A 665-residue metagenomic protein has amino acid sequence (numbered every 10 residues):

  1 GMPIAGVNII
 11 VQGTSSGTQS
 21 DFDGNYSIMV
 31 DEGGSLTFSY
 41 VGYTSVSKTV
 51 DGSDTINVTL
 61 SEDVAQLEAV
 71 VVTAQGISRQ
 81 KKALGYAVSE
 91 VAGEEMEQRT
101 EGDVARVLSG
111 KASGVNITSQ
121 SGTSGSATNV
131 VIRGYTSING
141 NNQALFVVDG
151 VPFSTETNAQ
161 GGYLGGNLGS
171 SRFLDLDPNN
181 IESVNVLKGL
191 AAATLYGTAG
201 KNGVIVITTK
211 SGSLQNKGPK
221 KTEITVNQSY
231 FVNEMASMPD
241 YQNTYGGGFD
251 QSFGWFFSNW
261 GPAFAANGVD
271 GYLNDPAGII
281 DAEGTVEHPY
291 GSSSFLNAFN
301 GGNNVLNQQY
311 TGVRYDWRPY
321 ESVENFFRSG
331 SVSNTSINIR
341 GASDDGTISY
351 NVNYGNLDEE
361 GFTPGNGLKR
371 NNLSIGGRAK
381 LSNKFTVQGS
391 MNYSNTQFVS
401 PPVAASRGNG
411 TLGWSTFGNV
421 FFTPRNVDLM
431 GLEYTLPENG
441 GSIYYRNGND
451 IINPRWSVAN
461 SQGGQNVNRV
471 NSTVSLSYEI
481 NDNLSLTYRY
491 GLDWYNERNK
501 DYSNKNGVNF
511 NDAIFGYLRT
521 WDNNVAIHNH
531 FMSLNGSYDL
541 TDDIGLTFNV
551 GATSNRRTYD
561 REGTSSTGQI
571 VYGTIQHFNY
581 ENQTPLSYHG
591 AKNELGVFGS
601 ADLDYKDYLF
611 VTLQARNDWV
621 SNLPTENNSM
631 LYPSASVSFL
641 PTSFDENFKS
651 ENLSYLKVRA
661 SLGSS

Functional and structural regions predicted by a protein language model:
M2-G13, S35-T44, D51-E97, A105: Short, acidic, small-residue-rich periplasmic hinge/interaction motif at the N-terminus of Gram-negative outer-membrane
S15-N25: Short, acidic Ser/Thr/Gly-rich low-complexity loop/linker segments typical of extracellular and cell-surface proteins
Y26-M29, V151-G189: Short acidic/polar hinge/loop motifs at secondary-structure boundaries that mediate gating or recognition
S27-M29, A105-T155, S183, A193-S213: Extracytoplasmic beta-strand/coil segments of soluble accessory domains associated with Gram-negative outer-membrane
K111-G114, T123-T128, I138-A144, F153-S170 (+5 more regions): Residues embedded in well-ordered regular secondary structure
S113-G114, N129, N180-S183, G200-M238 (+6 more regions): Transmembrane beta-barrel strand/turn architecture of Gram-negative outer membrane proteins
G247-W260, L296-W317, G408-W456, D501-Y517 (+1 more regions): Surface-exposed loop/turn segments flanking beta-strands in extracellular/periplasmic regions
Q308-A342, R469, A513-F610, L662: Outer-membrane beta-barrel transmembrane domain signature of Gram-negative proteins, especially the mid-to-C-terminal
